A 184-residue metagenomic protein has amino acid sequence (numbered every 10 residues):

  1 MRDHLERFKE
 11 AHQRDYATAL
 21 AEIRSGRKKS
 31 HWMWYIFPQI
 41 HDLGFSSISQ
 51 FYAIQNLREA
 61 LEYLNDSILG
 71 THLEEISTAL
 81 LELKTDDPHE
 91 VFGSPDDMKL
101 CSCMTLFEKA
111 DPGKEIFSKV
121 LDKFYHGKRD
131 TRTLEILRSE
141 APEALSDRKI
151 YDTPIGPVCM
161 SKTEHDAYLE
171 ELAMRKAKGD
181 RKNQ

Functional and structural regions predicted by a protein language model:
M1-R14: Extreme N-terminal tail/first-helix region
L5, A53-H72, F124, T131: C-terminal end-helix/capping segment
H12-R24: A long, hydrophobic alpha-helical segment
E22-L57: Hydrophobic/aromatic-rich, well-ordered segments within soluble, folded domains that form packed cores
K28-Y35, H72, D96-C103, I116-F117: Residue-level detector of well-ordered alpha-helical segments, enriched for hydrophobic/aromatic packing positions
D42-I48, E108-S118: Short helix-capping/linker segments at secondary-structure and domain boundaries
E62-D111: Mid-chain, well-packed structural core segment of small domains
G113-N183: Charged phosphate-binding loop/patch that engages nucleotide di/tri-phosphates or the phosphate backbone of nucleic
